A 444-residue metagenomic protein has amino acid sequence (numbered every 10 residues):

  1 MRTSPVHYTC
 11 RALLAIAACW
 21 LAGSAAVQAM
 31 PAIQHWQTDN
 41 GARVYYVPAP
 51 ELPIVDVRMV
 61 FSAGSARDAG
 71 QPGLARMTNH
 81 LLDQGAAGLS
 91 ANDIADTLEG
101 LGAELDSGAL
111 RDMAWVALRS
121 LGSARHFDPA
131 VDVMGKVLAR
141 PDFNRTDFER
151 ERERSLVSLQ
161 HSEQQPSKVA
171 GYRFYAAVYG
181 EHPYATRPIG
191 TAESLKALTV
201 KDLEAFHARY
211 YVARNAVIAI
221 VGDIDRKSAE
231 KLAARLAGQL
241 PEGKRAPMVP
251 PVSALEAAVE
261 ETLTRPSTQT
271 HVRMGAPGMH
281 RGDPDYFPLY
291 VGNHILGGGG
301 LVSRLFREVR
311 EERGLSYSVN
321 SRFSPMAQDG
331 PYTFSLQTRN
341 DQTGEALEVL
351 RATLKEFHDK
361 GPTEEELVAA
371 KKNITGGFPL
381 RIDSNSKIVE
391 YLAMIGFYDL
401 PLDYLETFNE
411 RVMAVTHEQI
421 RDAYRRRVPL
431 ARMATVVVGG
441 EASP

Functional and structural regions predicted by a protein language model:
M1-Y8: N-terminal secretory signal peptides that target proteins for export/translocation
R11-S24: Bacterial N-terminal signal peptides
V27-P31: Boundary at the C-terminal end of the N-terminal hydrophobic targeting segment
Q34-D39, E261-R265: Short acidic-hydrophobic surface loop/beta-edge motif
Y45-V47, L52-T78, A91-V137, L156 (+6 more regions): M16 family metallopeptidases and their MPP-like homologs
G85-G88, L138-T146: Short, polar/flexible loop-turn hinges at active-site or ligand-entry regions and domain interfaces
G180, A185-P188, V212-A213, V217-H280 (+1 more regions): An aromatic/glycine/proline-enriched structural segment found at the starts of mature extracellular/organellar domains
